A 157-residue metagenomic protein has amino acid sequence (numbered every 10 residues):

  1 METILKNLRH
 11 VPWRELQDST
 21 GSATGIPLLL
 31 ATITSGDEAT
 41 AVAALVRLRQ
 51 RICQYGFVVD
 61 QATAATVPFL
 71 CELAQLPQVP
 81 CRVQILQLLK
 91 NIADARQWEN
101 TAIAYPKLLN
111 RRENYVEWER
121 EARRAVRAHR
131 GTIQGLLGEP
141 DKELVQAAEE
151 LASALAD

Functional and structural regions predicted by a protein language model:
M1-A41: N-terminal "cap/leader" segments of large eukaryotic alpha-helical scaffolds
M1-L8, E38-R51, L86-L89, N100-N110: HEAT-repeat alpha-solenoid elements in large eukaryotic scaffold proteins
R14-S19, Y55-T63, R96-A104, R112-R123: Flexible loop/turn segments at the boundaries of HEAT repeats in alpha-solenoid HEAT proteins
S22-P27, V59-V67, A125-R130: Core helices of alpha-solenoid repeat scaffolds
L28-L30, F69-C71, T132-Q134: Buried hydrophobic core positions in alpha-solenoid tandem helical repeats
I33-D37, A74-P77, L137-G138: Alpha-solenoid helical repeat architecture
R51-Y55, L73, I92-A95, L136 (+2 more regions): Residue-level signature of the C-terminal ends
